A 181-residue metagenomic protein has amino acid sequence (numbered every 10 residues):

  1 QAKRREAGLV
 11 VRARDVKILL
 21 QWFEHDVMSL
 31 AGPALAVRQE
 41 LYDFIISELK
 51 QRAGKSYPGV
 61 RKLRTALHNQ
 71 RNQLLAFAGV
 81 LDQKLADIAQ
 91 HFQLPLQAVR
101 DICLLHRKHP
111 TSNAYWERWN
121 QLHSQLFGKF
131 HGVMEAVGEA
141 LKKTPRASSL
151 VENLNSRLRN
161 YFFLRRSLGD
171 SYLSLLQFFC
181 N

Functional and structural regions predicted by a protein language model:
Q1-N181: Acidic/histidine-rich catalytic cores and adjacent linkers of DNA breakage/strand-transfer/modification proteins
